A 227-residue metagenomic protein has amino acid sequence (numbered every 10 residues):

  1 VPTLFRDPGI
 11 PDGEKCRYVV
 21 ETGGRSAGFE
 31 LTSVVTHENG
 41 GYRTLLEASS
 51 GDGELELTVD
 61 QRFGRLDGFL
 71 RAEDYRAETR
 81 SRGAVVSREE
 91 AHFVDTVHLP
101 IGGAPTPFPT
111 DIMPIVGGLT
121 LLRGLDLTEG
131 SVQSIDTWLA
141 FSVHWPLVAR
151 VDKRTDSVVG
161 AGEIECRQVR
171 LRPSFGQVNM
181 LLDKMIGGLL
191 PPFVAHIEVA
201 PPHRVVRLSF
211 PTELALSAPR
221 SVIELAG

Functional and structural regions predicted by a protein language model:
V1-H92, V132-G227: Acidic, serine/threonine-rich low-complexity disordered tracts
H92-T137, F141: Surface-exposed beta-loop interaction hotspot
